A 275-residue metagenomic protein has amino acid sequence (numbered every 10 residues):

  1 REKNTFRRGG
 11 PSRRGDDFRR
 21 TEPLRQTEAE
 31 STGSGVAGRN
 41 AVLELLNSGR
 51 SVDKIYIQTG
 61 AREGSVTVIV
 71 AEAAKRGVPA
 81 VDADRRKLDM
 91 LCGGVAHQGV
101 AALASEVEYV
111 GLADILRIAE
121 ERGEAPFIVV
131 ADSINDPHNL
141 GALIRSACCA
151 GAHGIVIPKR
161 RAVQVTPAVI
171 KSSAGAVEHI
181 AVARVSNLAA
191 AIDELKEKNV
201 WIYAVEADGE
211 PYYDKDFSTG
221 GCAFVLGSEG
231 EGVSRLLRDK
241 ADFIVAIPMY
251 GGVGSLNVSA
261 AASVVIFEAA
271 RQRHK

Functional and structural regions predicted by a protein language model:
R1-I118: N-terminal positively charged helical leader segments and presequences
L43, S48-G49, C149, I170-A176 (+1 more regions): Structured adenosyl-cofactor binding patch, chiefly the S-adenosyl-L-methionine
N47-R50, E120-E210, D214: RNA substrate-binding interface of SAM-dependent RNA methyltransferases
G60-R62, R86, R160-A162, E229-E231 (+1 more regions): Short, acidic/turn-prone active-site loops that include or flank metal/cofactor- and phosphate-binding residues
V66, A162-A168, E231-K240: Short, glycine/polar-rich helix-capping loops at beta-to-alpha or helix-loop-helix junctions that flank or form
Y203-N257: Active-site/ligand-binding-proximal alpha/beta "capping" segment
